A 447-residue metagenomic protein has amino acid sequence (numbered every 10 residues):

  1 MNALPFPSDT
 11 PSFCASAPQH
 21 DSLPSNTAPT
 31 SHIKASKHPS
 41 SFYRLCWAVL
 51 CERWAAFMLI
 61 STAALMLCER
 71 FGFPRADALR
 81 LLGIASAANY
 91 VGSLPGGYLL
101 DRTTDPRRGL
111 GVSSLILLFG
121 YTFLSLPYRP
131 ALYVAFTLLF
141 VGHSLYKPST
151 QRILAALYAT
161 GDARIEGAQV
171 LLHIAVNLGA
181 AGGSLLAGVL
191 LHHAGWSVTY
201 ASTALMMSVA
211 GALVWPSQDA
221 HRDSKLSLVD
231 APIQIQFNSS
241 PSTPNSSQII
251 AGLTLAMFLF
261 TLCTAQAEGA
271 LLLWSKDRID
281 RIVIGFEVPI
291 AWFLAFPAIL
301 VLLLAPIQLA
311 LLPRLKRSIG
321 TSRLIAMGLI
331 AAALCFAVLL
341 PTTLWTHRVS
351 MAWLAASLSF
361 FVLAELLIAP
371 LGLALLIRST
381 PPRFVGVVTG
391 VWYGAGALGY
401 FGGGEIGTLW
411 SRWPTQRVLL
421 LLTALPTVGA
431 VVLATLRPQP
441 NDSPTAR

Functional and structural regions predicted by a protein language model:
N2-D9, C14-A15, D21-S40, T160-G161 (+4 more regions): Intracellular loop-helix junctions on the cytosolic face of multi-pass helical membrane proteins
H38-L65, E69, S247-Q266, S359: Pair of pore-lining "gating" transmembrane helices in MFS-fold secondary transporters
S61-D77, G269-P289: Short amphipathic helix-loop junctions that connect adjacent transmembrane helices in Major Facilitator Superfamily/SLC
G83-Y98, A295-I307: Central cavity-lining transmembrane alpha-helices of secondary-active solute carriers, predominantly the Major
S93-I116: Conserved MFS/SLC helix-loop-helix module at the cytosolic interface between two early adjacent transmembrane helices
L115-R129, A331-T346: C-terminal ends and interior cores of transmembrane alpha-helices in multi-pass membrane transporters/permeases
G167-S184, L191, M207, W392-G403: Glycine-rich segments within core transmembrane alpha-helices of 12-TM secondary carriers
V198-W215, R417-T435: Symmetry-related core transmembrane helices of the 12-TM Major Facilitator Superfamily/SLC fold
